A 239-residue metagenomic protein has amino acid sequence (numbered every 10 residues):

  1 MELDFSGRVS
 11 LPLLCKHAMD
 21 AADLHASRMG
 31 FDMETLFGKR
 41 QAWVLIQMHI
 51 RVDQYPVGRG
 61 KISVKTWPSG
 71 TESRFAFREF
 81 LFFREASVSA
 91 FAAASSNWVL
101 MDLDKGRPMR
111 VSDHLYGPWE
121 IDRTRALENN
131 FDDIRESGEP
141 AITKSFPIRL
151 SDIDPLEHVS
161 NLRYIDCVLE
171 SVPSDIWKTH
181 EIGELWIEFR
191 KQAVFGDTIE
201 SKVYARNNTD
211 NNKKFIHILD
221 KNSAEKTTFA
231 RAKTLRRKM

Functional and structural regions predicted by a protein language model:
M1-L45, A93-S95, M101-G183: Hot-dog-fold acyl-thioester-processing enzymes
R40-Y55, H180-V194: Small beta-barrel nucleic-acid-binding modules, principally OB-folds
H49-D132, A193-F195, Y204-M239: HotDog/MaoC-like acyl-thioester-processing domains
K144-T234: Acidic/His-leaning functional-site neighborhoods
